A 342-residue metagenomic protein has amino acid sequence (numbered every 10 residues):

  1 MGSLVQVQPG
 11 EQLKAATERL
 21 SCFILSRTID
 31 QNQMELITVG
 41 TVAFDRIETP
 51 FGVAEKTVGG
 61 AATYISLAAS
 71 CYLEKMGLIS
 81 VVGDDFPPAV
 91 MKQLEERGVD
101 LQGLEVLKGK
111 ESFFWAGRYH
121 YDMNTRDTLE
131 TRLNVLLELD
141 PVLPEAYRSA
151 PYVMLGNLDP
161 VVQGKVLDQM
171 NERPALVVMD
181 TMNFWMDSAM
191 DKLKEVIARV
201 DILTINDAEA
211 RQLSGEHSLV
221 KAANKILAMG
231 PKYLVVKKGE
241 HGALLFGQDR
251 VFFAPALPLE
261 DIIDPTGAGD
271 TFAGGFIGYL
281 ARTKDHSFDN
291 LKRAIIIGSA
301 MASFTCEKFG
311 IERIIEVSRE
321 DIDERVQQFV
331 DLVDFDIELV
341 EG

Functional and structural regions predicted by a protein language model:
M1-V7: Short, positively charged low-complexity motifs
Q33-I37: Extreme N-terminal starter segment of soluble prokaryotic enzymes
F44-K56, L73-M154, D168-P174, D323-G342: Conserved N-terminal subdomain of the carbohydrate kinase-like
G52-L67: Short catalytic helix/loop segments, enriched in acidic residues and glycine and frequently bearing histidine
S66-K75, Y279-A281: Alpha-helix C-terminal capping segments
D168-A175, F184-F253: Conserved phosphate/ATP/ADP-binding segment of small-molecule kinases
L219-G342: Conserved phosphate-binding/catalytic region of the ribokinase-like
